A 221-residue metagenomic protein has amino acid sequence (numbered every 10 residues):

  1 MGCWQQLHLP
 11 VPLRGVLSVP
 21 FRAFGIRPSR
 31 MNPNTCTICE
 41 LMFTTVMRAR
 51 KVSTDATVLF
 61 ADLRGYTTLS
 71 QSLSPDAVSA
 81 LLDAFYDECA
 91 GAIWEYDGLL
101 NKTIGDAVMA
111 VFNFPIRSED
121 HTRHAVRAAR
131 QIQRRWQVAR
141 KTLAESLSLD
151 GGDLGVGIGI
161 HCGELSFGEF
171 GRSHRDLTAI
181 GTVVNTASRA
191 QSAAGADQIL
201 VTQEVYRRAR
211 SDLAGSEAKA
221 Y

Functional and structural regions predicted by a protein language model:
M1-D55, T142: Regulatory cytosolic signal-relay segments
M42, F114, S118, I132-R135 (+4 more regions): Conserved, well-folded catalytic cores of nucleic-acid-processing and energy-transducing macromolecular machines
R50-R127: Catalytic NTP-binding/metal-coordinating core of nucleotidyl cyclase/transferase enzymes
R64, E164-L165, N185, E204: Alpha-helix/helix-capping structural signal
A92-H124, V138-T182: Catalytic core of nucleotidyl cyclases, primarily class III adenylyl/guanylyl cyclases
A193-Y221: Cytosolic regulatory/linker segments at or just downstream of nucleotide-handling modules in signal-transduction
